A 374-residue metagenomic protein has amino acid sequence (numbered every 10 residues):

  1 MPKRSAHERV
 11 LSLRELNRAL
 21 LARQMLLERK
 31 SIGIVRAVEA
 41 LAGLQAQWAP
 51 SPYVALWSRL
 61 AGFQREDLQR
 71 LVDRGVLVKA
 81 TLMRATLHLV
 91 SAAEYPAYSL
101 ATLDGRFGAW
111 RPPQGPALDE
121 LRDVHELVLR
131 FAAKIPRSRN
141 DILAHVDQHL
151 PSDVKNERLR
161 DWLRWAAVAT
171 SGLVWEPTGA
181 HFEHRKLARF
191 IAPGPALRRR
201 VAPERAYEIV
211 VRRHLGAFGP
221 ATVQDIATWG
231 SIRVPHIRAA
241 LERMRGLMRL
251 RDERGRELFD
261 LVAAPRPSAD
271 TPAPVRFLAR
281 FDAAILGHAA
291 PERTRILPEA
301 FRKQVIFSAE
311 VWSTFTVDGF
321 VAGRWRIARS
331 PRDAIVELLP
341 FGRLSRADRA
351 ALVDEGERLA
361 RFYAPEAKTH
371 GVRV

Functional and structural regions predicted by a protein language model:
M1-V374: Long, low-complexity intrinsically disordered regions
